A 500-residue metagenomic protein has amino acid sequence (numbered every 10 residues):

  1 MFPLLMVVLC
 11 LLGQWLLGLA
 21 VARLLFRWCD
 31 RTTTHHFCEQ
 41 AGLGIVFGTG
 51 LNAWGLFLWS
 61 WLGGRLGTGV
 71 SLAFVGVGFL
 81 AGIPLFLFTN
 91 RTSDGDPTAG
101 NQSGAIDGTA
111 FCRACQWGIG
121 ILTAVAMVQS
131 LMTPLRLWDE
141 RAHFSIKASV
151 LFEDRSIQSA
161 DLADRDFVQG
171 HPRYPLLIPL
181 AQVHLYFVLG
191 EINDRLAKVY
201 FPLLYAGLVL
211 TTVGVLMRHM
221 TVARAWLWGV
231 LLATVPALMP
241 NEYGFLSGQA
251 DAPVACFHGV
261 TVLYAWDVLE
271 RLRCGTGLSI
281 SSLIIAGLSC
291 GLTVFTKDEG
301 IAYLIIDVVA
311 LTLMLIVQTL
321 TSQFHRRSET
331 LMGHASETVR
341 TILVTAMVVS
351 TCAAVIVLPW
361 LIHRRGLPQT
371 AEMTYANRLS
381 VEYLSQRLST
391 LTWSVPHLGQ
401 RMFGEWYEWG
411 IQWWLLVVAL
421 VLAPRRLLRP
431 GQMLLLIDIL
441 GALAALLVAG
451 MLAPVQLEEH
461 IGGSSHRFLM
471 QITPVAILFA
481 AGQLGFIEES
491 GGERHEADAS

Functional and structural regions predicted by a protein language model:
M1-G104, T473: Membrane-embedded, hydrophobic transmembrane alpha-helices
L16-A22, G207, P253-R273, S289 (+1 more regions): Specific aromatic-rich, kink-prone transmembrane helix
T34-A41, I192, T212-P236, C274-G275: Transmembrane-helix signature of polytopic, membrane-embedded enzymes that assemble or transfer cell-envelope glycans
V46, Y264, I280-D298: Membrane-interface alpha helices of multi-pass inner-membrane proteins
L66-M127, R340-T351, P424-I437, E489 (+2 more regions): Start-transfer (signal-anchor) and selected internal transmembrane alpha helices of multi-pass inner/ER membrane
F79-L87, L196-H219, V260: Transmembrane-helix motifs of polytopic, lipid-linked glycan transferases
A105-C112, M217-W226, L272-S281, S322-V344 (+1 more regions): Membrane-interface helix-loop-helix junctions at transmembrane boundaries of multi-pass membrane enzymes, predominantly
T133, I305-V309, L313-F324, V339-R425 (+1 more regions): Membrane-lumen/periplasm interface segments of specific transmembrane helices in polyprenyl phosphate-linked
